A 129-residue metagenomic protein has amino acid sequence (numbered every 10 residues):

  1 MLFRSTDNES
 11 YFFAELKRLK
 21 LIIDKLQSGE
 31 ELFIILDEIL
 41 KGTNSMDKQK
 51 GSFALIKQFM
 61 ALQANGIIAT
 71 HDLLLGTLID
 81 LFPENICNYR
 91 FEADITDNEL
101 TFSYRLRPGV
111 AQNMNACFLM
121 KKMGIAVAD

Functional and structural regions predicted by a protein language model:
M1-D129: ATPase nucleotide-binding head domains, primarily ABC-like/P-loop NTPase cores
